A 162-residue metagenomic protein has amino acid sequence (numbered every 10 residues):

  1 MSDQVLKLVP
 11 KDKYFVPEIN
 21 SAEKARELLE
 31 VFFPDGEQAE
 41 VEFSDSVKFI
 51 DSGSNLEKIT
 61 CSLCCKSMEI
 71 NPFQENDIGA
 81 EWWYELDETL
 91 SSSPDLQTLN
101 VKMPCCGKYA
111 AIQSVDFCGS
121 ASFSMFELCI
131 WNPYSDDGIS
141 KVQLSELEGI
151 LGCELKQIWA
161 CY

Functional and structural regions predicted by a protein language model:
M1-I59: N-terminal alpha-helical interaction blocks
M1-V5, C105-G107, A111-Y162: Acidic, proline/glycine-rich low-complexity IDRs
V9-K11, S44, S62, E69-F73 (+1 more regions): A structural detector for beta-sheet-dominated domains
I50-S54, S92, L96, P133 (+1 more regions): Short, charged/polar micro-motifs that form catalytic or ligand-binding hotspots
E57, L99, S124-F126: Generic beta-strand structural signal
C61-C64, M103-C106: Short cysteine-rich clusters marking metal-coordination/redox-active sites
K66-S93: Short recognition patches in nucleic-acid-associated and regulatory proteins
W83-V101, F117-S120: Short linker/helix segments within small regulatory modules
